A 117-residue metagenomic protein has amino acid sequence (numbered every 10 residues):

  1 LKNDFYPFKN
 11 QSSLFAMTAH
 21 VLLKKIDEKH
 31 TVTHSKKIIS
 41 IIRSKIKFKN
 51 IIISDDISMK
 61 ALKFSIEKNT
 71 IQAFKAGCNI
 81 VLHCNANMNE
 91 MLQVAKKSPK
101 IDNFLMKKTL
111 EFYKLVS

Functional and structural regions predicted by a protein language model:
L1-F104, F112-V116: Second-shell residues forming the walls of enzyme active-site clefts
